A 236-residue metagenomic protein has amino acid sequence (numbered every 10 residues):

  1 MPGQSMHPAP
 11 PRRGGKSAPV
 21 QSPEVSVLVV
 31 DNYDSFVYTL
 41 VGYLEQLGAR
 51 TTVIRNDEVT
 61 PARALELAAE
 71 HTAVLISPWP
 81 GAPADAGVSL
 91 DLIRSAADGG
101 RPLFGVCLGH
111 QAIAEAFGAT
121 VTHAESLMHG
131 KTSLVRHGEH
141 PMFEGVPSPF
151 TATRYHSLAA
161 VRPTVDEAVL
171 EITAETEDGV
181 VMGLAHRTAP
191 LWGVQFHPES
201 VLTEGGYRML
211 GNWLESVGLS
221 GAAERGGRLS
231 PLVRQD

Functional and structural regions predicted by a protein language model:
H7-P10, K16, V201-D236: Acyltransferase
P23-L28: Extreme N-terminal starter segment of soluble prokaryotic enzymes
D31-N32: Acidic di-acidic motifs
G42-R50: Two-component/phosphorelay signaling modules centered on CheY-like receiver
R50-E58: A short beta-strand-loop structural module common to alpha/beta enzyme folds
T60-E70, V165-D166: Short amphipathic alpha-helix with an adjacent loop that forms part of the alpha/beta core around
L67, H71-G145, P149, L210: Cysteine-nucleophile active-site neighborhood
P141-T188: Catalytic beta-strand/loop cores that center a nucleophilic Ser/Cys/Thr and support acyl-enzyme chemistry
